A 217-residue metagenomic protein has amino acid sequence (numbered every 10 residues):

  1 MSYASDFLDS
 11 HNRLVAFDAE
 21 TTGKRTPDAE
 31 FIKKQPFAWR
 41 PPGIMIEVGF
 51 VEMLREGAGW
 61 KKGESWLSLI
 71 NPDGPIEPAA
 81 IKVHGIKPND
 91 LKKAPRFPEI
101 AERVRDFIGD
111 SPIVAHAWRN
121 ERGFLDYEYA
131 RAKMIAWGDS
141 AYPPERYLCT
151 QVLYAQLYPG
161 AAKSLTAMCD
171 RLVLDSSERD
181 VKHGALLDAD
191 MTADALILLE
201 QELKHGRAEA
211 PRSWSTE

Functional and structural regions predicted by a protein language model:
S5-R13, P27, P41-I86, R105-E217: Metal-dependent phosphoesterase core characteristic of DEDDh/y 3'-5' exonuclease domains
L14-D18: Short, hydrophobic/glycine-enriched beta-strand segments
A19-A29, P36-A38: Short acidic, Gly/Ser-rich segments with clustered Asp/Glu that frequently serve as metal-coordination loops in enzyme
K33-P36, R55: Intrinsically disordered, low-complexity segments enriched in glycine/proline and serine/threonine
I81-A101: Metal-dependent phosphoesterase signature
